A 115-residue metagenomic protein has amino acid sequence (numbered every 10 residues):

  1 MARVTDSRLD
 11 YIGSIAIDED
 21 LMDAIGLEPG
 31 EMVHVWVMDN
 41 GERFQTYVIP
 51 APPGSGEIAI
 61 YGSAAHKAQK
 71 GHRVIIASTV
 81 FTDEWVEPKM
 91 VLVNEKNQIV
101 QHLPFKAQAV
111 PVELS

Functional and structural regions predicted by a protein language model:
R3-E84, L92, K96-Q98: Compact, glycine-rich, soluble single-domain proteins
V80-F81, P88-A107, V112-S115: Well-ordered alpha/beta subsegment
